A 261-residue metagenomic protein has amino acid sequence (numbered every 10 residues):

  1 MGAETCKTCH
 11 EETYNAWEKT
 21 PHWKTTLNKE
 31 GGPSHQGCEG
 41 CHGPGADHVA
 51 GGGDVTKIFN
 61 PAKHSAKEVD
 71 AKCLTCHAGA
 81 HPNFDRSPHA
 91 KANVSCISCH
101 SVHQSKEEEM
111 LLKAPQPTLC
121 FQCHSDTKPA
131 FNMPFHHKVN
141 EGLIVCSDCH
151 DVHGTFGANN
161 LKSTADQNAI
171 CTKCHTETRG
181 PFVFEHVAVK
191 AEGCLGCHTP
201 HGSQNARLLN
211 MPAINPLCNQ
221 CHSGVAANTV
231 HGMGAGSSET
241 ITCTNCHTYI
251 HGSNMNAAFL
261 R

Functional and structural regions predicted by a protein language model:
M1-R261: Short sequence/structural segments immediately N-terminal
